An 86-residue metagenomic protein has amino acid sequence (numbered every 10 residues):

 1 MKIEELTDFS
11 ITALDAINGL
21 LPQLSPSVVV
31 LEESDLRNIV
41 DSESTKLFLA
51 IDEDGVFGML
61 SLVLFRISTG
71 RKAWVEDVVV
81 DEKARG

Functional and structural regions predicted by a protein language model:
M1-L31: Short amphipathic alpha-helix that is part of the acyltransferase structural core
D8, E53, F65-I67: Short polar/acidic secondary-structure junctions
T12, F57, G70: Residues that form or flank phosphate/diphosphate-binding pockets in enzymes that use nucleotide phosphates
D15, G19, N38-D41, D52-G55: Replace "anionic and nucleotidyl ligands
P26-L47: Active-site rim helix/loop that mediates acceptor-substrate recognition in acyltransferases
T45, G70, V75: Short coil/loop residues immediately preceding or within conserved phosphate-binding loops of NTP-utilizing enzyme
L49, G55-L64, W74, V79: Conserved beta-strand in the GNAT
D81-G86: Conserved glycine-rich acetyl-CoA-binding loop
